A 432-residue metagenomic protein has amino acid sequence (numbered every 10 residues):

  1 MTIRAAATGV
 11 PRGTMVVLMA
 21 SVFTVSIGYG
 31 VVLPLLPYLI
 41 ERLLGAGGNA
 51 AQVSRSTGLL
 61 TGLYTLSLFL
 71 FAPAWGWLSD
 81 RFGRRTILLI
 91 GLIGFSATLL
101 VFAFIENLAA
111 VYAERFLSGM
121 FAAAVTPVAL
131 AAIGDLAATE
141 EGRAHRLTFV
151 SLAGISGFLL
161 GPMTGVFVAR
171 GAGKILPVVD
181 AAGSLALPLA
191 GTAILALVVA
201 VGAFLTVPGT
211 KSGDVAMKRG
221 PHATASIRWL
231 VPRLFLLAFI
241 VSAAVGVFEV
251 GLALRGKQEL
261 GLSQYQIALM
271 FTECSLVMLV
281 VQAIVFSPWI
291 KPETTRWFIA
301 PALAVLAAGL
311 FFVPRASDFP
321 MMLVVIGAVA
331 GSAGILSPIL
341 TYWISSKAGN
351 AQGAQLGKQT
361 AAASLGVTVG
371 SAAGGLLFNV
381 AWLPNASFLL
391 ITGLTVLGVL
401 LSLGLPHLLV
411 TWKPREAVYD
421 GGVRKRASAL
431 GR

Functional and structural regions predicted by a protein language model:
T2-R12, V207-L237, Y419-R432: Juxtamembrane intracellular "pre-TM" segments in multi-pass secondary transporters
L35-S54, V250-Q266: Short amphipathic helix-loop junctions that connect adjacent transmembrane helices in Major Facilitator Superfamily/SLC
L70-G83, V281-T294, F378-N379: Helix-to-loop junctions at the C-terminal end of transmembrane segments in multipass secondary transporters
T98, A109-L117, P320-A328: Paired small-residue
E114-G154: Cytoplasmic helix-loop-helix junction between adjacent transmembrane helices in 12-TM secondary transporters
R170-A193, L376-T395: A membrane-interface helix-boundary motif in multi-pass transporters
A193-G213, L401-P406: C-terminal membrane-cytosol helix-exit motif in multi-pass small-molecule transporters
T295-L340: C-terminal transmembrane helical hairpin of 12-TM major facilitator-type secondary transporters
